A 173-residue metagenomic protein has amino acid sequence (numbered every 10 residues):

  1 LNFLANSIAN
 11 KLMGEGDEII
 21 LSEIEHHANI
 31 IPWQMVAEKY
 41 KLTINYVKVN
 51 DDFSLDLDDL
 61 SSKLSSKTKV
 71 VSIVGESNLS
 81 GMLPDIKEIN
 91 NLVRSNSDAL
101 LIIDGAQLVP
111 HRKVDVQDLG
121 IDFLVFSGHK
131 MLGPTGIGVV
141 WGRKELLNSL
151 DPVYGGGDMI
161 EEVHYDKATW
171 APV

Functional and structural regions predicted by a protein language model:
L1-V173: Pyridoxal 5′-phosphate
